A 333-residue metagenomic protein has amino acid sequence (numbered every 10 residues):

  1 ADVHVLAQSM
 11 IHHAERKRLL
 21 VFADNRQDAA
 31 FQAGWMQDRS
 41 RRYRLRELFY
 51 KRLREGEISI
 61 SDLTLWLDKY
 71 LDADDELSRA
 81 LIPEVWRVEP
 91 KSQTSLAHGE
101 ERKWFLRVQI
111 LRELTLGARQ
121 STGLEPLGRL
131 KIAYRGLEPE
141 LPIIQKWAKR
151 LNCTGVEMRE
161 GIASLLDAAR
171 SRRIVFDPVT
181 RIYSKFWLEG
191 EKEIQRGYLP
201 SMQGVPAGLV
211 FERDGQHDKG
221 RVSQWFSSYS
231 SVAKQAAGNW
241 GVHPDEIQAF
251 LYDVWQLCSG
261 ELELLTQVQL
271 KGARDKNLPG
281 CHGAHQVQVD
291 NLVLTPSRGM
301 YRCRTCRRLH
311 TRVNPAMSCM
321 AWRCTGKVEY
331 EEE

Functional and structural regions predicted by a protein language model:
A1-S297, M317-A321, T325-E332: Charged, low-complexity interaction segments
R302-R312: Short Cys/His-rich zinc-binding micro-motifs
